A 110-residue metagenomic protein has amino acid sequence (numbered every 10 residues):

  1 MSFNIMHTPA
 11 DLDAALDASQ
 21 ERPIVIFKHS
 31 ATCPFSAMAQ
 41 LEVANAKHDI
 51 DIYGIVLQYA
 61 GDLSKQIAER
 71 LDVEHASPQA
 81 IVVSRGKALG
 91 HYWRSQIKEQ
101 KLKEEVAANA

Functional and structural regions predicted by a protein language model:
M1-D13: N-terminal "domain-start" segment that seeds a small globular fold
M6, K28, I50-Q66: Thiol-based oxidoreductase modules, predominantly thioredoxin-like and allied folds used for disulfide exchange
D11-L12, P34-Q40, V56, E69 (+1 more regions): A structural signal for the main folded, soluble domain(s) of proteins
A14-A46: Local sequence-structure signature of Cys/Sec-based thiol-disulfide redox active-site neighborhoods
K47-Y53, K101-K103: Short cysteine/histidine-rich metal-coordination sites, predominantly Zn2+-binding motifs
L71-S84: Structural micro-motif
V82-A110: Non-catalytic, surface beta->alpha helical segment in thiol-disulfide oxidoreductase systems
